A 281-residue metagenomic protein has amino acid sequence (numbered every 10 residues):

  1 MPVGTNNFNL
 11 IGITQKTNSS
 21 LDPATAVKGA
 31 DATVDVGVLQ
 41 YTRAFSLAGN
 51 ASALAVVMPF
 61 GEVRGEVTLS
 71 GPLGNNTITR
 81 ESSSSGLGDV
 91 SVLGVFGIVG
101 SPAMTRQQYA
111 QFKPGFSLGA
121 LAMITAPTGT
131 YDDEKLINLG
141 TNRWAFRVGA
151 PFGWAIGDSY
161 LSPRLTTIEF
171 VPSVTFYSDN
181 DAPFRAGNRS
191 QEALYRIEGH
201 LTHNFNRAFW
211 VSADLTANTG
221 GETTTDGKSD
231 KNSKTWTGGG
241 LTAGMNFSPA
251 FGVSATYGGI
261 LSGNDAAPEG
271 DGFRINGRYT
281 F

Functional and structural regions predicted by a protein language model:
M1-G4, S46-S52, G100-S117, G157-T166 (+2 more regions): Short loop/turn motifs that connect adjacent beta-strands in outer-membrane beta-barrel proteins
G4, D31-G37, N50, E81 (+6 more regions): Residues that define the transmembrane beta-barrel architecture of outer-membrane proteins
F8-K16, L54-F60, L118-A126, T166-F176 (+3 more regions): Transmembrane beta-barrel strands of outer-membrane/channel proteins
L10, L39-R43, V92-I98, A122 (+6 more regions): Residues on the lipid-exposed face of transmembrane beta-strands in outer-membrane beta-barrel proteins
T14-V36, R80, L136-I137: Surface-exposed strand-loop-strand hairpins of Gram-negative outer-membrane beta-barrel proteins
N18-T25, G65-L73, T105-A110, T130-I137 (+4 more regions): Outer-membrane beta-barrel translocator domains and adjoining extracellular loop/strand segments of Gram-negative
S19, N180-F281: Outer membrane beta-barrel transmembrane domains
T33-P102: Long, hydrophobic/aromatic-enriched structural stretches that serve as scaffold segments
